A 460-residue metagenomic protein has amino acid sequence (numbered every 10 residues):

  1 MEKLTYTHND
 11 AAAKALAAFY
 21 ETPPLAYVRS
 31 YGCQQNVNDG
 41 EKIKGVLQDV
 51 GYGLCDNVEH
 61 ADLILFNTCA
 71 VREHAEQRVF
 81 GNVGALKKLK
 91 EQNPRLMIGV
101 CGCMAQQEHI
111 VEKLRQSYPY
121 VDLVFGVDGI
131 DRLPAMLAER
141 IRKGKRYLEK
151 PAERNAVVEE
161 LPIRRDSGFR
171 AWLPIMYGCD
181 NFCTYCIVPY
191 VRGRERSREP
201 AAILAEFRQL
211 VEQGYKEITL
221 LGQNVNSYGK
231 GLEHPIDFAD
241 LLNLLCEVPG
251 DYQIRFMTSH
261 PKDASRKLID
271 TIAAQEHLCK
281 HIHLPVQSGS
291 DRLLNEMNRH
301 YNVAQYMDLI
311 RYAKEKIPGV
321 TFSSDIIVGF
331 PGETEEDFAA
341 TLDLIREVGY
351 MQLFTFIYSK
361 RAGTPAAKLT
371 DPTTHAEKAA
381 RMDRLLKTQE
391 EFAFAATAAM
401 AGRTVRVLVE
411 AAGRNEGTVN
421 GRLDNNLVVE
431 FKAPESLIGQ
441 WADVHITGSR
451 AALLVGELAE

Functional and structural regions predicted by a protein language model:
M1-Y228, K267, I282, A304-E315 (+3 more regions): Proteins enriched for Cys/Gly/acidic motifs involved in redox and nucleic-acid/cofactor modification
A12, K368-E460: Terminal RNA-binding accessory module
A70-V71, R192-G193, L232-P235, N295-Y301 (+1 more regions): Short glycine-enriched, charge-decorated loop/helix-capping segments at active-site entrances that position
R95-V100, Q107-H109, E212-E335: Conserved SAM/AdoMet-binding glycine-rich loop
D166-F169, C179-N181, L278, S288 (+5 more regions): Short flexible coil/turn linkers enriched for glycine and charged/polar residues that connect secondary-structure
C183, I203, L220, F256 (+7 more regions): Conserved, mostly hydrophobic/aromatic
E333, G349-Y350: Contiguous mid-protein beta-loop-alpha structural module that forms a pocket-lining wall or clamp of enzyme active
T355-D371: Aromatic/acidic polysaccharide-binding cleft in carbohydrate-active enzymes
